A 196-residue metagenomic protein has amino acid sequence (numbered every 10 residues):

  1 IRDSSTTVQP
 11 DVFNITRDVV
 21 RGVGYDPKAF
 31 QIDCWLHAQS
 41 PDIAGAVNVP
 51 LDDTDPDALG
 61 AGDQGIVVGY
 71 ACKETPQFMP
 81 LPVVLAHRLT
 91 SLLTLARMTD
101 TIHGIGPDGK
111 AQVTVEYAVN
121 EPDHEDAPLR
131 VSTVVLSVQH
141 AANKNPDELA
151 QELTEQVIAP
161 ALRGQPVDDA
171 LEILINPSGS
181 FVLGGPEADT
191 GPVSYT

Functional and structural regions predicted by a protein language model:
I1, T196: Conserved small/polar residues in nucleotide/adenosyl-binding loops
R2-N48: Glycine-rich, N-terminal phosphate-binding loop and its surrounding beta-alpha-beta segment
A29-P186: Glycine-rich, mobile lid/loop segments that gate access to catalytic sites or pores
E187-Y195: Active-site loop ensemble at the mouth of alpha/beta enzyme cores that anchors a bound cofactor
